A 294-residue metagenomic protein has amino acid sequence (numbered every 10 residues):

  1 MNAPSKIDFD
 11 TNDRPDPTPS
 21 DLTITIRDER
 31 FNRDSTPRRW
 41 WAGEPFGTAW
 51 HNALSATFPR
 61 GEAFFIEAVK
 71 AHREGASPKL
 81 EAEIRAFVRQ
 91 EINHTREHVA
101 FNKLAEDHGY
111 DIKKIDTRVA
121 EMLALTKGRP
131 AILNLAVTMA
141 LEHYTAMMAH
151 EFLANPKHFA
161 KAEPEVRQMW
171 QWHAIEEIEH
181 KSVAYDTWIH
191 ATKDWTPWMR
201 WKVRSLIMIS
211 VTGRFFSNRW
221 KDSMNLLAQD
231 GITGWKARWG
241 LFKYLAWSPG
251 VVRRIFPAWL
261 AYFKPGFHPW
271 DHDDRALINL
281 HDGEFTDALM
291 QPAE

Functional and structural regions predicted by a protein language model:
N2-E294: Non-heme di-metal
